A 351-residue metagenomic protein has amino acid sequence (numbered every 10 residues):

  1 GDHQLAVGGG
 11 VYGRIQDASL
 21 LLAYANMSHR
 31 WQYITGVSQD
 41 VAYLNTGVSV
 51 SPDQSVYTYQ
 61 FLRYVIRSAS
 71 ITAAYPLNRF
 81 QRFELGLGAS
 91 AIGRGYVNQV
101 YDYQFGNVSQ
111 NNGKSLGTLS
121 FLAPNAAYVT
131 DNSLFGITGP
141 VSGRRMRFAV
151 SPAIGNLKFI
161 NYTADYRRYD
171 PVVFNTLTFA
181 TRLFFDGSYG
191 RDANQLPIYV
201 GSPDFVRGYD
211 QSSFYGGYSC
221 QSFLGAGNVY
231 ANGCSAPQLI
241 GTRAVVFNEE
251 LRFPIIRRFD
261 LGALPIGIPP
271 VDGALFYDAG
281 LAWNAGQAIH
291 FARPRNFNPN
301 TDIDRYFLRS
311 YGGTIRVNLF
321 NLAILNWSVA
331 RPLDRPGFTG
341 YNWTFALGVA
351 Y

Functional and structural regions predicted by a protein language model:
G1, G10, N78, A89 (+3 more regions): Interface/linker segment at the passenger-translocator junction of Type V secretion outer-membrane proteins
G1, V7-L21, T118, S151-I160 (+2 more regions): Solvent-exposed loop/turn segments connecting transmembrane beta-strands in outer-membrane beta-barrel proteins
G1-D40, N78, R82, R147-A149 (+3 more regions): Transmembrane beta-barrel domains of bacterial outer-membrane proteins
D2-V7, S28-I34, F80-F83, L134-I137 (+3 more regions): Repeated loop/turn-to-beta-strand initiation elements of outer-membrane beta-barrel proteins
H3-Q4, Y24-A25, I66, P76-L77 (+3 more regions): Long, low-hydrophobicity, solvent-exposed regions enriched in small/turn-prone and acidic residues
W31-Q32, Q81-E84, V100, V108 (+3 more regions): In a subset of proteins, long, contiguous C-terminal domains/tails are tracked
G36-A42, V48-V50, V56-L62, A69-I71 (+3 more regions): C-terminal outer-membrane beta-barrel translocator/porin domains of Gram-negative envelope proteins and their
R79-Q104: Acidic, glycine-rich low-complexity/disordered segments
